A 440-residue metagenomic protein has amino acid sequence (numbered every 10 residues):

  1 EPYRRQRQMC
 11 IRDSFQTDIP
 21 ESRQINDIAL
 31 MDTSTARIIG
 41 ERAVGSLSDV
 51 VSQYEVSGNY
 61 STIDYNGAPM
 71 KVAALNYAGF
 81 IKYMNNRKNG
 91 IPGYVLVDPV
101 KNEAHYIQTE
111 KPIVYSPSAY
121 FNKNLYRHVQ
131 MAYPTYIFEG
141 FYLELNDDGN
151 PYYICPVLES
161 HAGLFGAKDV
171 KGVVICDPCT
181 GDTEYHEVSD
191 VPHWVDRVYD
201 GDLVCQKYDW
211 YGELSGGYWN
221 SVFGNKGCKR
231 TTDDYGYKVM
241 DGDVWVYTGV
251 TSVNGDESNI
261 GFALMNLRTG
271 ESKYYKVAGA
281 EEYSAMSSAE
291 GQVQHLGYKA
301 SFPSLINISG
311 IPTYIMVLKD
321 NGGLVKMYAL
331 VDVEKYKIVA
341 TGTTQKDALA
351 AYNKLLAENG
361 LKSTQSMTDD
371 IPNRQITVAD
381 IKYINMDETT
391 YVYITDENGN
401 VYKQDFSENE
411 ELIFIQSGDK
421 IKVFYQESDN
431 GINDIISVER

Functional and structural regions predicted by a protein language model:
E1-I11: Single conserved hydrophobic/aromatic residue that forms the stacking wall/gate of nucleotide- or nucleobase-binding
Y3, C176-D177: Hydrophobic alpha-helical segments, especially N-terminal targeting/anchoring helices
Q6, C179-T180: Residue-level recognition of short loop/turn positions
Q8, D32, K420-K422, N433-I435: Intrinsically disordered, serine/threonine/proline
R12-A68, A74-L164, D169-G172, C176 (+1 more regions): Charged, low-complexity helical/coil segments in non-catalytic cytosolic or luminal regions
N400-F406: A short macromolecule-binding patch
N409-F424: Short nucleic-acid-contacting surface segments enriched for D/E, G, S/T with interspersed K/R
S428-R440: OB-fold/S1-family single-stranded nucleic acid-binding modules
